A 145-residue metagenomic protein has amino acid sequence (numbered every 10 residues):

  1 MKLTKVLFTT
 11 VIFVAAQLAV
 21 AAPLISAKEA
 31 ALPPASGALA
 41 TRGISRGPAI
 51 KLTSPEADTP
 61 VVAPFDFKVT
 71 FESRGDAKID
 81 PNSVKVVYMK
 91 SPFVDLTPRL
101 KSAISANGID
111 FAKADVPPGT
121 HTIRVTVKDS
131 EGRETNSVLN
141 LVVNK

Functional and structural regions predicted by a protein language model:
A21-F65, E72: Short, compositionally biased P/S/T/A/G/V-rich stretches that sit at domain boundaries
R74-V86: Solvent-exposed loop/turn segments flanking beta-strands in beta-repeat/beta-sandwich domains
K101-D110: Aromatic sugar-binding surface patches on proteins that engage polysaccharides or sugar-phosphate polymers
K113-T120: Surface-exposed, short loops/turns at beta-strand junctions within beta-sandwich domains
E134-L139: Extracellular and select intracellular beta-sandwich modules with Ser/Thr-enriched, small-residue motifs on
N140-K145: Short beta-strand edge segments in extracellular beta-sheet folds
